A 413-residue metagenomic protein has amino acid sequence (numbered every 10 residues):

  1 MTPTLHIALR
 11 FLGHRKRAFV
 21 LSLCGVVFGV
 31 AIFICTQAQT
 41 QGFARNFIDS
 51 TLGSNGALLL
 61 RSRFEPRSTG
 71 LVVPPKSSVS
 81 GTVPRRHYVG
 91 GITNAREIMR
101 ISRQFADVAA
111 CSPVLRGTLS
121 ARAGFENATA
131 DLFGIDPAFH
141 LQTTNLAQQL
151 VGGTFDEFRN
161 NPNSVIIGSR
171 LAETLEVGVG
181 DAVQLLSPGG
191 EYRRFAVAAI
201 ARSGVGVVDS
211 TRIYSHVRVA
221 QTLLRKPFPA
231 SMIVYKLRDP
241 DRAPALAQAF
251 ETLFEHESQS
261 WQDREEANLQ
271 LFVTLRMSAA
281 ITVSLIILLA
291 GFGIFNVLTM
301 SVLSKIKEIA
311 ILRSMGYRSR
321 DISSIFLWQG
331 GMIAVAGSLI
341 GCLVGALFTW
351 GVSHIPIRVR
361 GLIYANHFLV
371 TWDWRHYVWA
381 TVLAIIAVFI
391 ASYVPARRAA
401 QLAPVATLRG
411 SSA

Functional and structural regions predicted by a protein language model:
T2, A400-A413: Short cytosolic juxtamembrane segments of multi-pass membrane proteins
L12, R313-R320, L402, S411: Short helix-to-coil transition segments within interhelical loops that connect adjacent transmembrane helices
K16-F43, V273-E308, G331-I340, I386-I390: Hydrophobic alpha-helical transmembrane segments of multi-pass inner-membrane transport and secretion
I34-T129: Hydrophobic, regular-secondary-structure patches
F43, D239, A245-F292, S301-L303 (+2 more regions): Peri-transmembrane interface segments
F133-D136, Q148-L150, T154, I166-E257: Basic-flanked hydrophobic alpha-helices used for secretion and membrane insertion
T299, K307-S353, P395: Transmembrane alpha-helical interface segments in multi-pass membrane proteins
A336-A380, Y393, R397-Q401: Short helix-loop junctions at transmembrane helix boundaries
